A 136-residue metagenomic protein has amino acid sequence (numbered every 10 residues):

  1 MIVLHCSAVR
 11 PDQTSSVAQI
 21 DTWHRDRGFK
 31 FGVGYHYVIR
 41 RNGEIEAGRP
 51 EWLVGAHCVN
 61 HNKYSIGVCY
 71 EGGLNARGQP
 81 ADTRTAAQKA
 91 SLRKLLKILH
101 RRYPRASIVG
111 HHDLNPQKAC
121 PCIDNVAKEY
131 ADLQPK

Functional and structural regions predicted by a protein language model:
M1-L53: Short, conserved "active-site rim" segments that organize catalytic pockets and cofactor/ligand binding
I2-S7, R41-E44, N62-Y64, E71-K136: Basic/polar, cationic surfaces and motifs that engage anionic cell-wall and phosphate/carboxylate ligands
W23, G34-H36, C69, R102 (+1 more regions): Intrinsically disordered, low-complexity N-terminal regions enriched in serine/proline/glycine with scattered basic
A47, V54-C58, A76: Flexible, surface-exposed loop/gating regions in the mature catalytic domains of secreted/periplasmic hydrolases
L53-C69: Short, surface-exposed glycine/acidic/tryptophan-bearing loops
